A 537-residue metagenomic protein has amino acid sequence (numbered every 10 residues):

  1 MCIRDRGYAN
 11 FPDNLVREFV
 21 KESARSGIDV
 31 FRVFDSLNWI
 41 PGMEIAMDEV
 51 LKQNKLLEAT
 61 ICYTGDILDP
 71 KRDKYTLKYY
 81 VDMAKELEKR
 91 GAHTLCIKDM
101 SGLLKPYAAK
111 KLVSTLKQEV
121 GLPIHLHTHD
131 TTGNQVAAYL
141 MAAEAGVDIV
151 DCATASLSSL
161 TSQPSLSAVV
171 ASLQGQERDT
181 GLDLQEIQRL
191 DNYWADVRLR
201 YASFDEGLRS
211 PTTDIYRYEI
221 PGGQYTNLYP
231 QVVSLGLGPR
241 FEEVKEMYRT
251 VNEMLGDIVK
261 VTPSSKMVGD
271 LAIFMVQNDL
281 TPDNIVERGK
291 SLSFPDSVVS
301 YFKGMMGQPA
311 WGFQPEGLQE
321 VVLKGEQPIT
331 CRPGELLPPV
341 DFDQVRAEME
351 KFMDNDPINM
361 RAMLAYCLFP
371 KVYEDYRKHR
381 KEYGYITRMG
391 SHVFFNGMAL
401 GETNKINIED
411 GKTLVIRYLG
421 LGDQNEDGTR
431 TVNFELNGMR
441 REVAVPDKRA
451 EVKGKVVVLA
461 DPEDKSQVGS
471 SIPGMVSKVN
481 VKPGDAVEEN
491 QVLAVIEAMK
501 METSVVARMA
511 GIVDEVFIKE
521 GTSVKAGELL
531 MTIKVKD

Functional and structural regions predicted by a protein language model:
M1-I3: Short, small-residue-biased leader/transition segments that mark boundaries at the very start of proteins
D5, A9-L122, L140-V147: Alpha/beta enzyme core
M100-R288: Catalytic alpha/beta core domains of metabolic enzymes, predominantly
R209-I215, E219, G223-E451: Terminal or standalone catalytic/regulatory effector modules within metabolic enzymes and repeat proteins
N396-G397, I406-N407, G422-E426, N433-E435 (+6 more regions): Replace "in large, NTP-powered and nucleic-acid-processing enzymes" with "in large, NTP-powered factors and other
R440-S470: Catalytic P-loop NTP-binding/switch module of NTPases
A460-D537: Structured functional modules or segments
